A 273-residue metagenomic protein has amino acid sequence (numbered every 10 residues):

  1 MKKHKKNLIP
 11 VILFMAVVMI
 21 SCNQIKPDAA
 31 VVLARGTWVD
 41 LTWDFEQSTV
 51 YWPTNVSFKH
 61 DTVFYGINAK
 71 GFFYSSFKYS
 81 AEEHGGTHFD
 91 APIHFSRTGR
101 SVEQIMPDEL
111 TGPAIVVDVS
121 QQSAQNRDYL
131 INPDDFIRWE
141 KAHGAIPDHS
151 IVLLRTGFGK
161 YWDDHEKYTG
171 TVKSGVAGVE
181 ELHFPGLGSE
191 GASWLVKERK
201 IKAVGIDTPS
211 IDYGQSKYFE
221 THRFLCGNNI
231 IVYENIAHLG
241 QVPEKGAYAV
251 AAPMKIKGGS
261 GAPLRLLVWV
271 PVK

Functional and structural regions predicted by a protein language model:
K2-P10: Bacterial N-terminal signal peptides that target proteins for export
P10-I20: Bacterial N-terminal signal peptides
N23-K273: Active-/binding-site microenvironments in catalytic and ligand-binding cores
